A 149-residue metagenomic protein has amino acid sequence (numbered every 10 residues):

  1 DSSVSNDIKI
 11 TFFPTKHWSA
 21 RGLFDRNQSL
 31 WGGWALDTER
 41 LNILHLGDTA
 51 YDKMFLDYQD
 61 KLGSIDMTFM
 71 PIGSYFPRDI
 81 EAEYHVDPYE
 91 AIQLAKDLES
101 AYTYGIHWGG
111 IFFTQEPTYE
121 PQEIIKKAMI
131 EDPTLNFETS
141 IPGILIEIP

Functional and structural regions predicted by a protein language model:
D1-G63, P142-P149: Core dinuclear metal-dependent hydrolase active-site scaffold
N42, A50-P142: Cap/insert and terminal regions of metallo-dependent hydrolase folds
